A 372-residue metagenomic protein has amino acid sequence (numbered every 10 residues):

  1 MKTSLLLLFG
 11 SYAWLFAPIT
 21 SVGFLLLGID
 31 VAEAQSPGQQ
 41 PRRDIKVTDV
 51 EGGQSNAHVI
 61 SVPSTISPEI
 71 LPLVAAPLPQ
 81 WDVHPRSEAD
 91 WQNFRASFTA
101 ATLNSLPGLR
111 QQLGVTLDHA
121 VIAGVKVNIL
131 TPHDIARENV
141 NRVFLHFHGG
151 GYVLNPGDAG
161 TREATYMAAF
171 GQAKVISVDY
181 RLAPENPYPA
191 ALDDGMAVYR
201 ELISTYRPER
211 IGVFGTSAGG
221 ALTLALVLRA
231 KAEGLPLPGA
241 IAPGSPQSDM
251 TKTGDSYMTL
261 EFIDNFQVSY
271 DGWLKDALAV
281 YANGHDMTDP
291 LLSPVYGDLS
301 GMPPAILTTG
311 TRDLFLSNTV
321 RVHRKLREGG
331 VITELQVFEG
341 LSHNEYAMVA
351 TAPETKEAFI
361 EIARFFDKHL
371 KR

Functional and structural regions predicted by a protein language model:
M1-F9: N-terminal secretory signal peptides that target proteins for export/translocation
K2, P18-I19, F98-N104, L222: Intrinsically disordered/low-complexity terminal segments and short unstructured peptides
G10-G28: Bacterial N-terminal signal peptides
D30-E33: Sec/Tat signal peptide C-region and signal peptidase I cleavage site
Q35-K46, E51-Q54, S61-R86, L109-R372: Alpha/beta-hydrolase superfamily serine-hydrolase fold, recognizing
V83, S87, W91-L103: Phosphate-/polyanion-interacting regions in eukaryotic proteins
